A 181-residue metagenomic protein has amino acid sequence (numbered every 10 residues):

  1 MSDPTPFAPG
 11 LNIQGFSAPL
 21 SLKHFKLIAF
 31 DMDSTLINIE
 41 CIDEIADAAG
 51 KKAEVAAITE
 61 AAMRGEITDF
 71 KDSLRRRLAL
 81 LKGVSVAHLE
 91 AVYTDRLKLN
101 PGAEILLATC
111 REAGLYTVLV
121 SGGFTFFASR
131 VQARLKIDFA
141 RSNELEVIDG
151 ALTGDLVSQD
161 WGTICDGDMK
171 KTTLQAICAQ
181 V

Functional and structural regions predicted by a protein language model:
M1-M32: Non-catalytic pre-domain segments flanking phosphatase-related domains
S2, H88-V181: C-terminal cap/substrate-recognition subdomain and adjoining C-terminal extension of metal-dependent phosphatase-like
L27, T35, Y116-T117: Beta-sheet entry/capping signal
M32, M63, I148: Short, ordered coil/turn segments that flank beta-strands lining enzyme active or ligand-binding pockets
D33, G50-K51, L145-E146: Short connector loops/turns at beta-strand edges and beta->alpha or beta->beta junctions
S34, G65, S121: Residue-level signature of catalytic and energy-coupling elements of molecular machines, predominantly ATP/GTP-dependent
T35-L36, L152: Hydrophobic "anchor" residues
C41-E112, Y116: A metal-dependent, Asp-based hydrolase signature
